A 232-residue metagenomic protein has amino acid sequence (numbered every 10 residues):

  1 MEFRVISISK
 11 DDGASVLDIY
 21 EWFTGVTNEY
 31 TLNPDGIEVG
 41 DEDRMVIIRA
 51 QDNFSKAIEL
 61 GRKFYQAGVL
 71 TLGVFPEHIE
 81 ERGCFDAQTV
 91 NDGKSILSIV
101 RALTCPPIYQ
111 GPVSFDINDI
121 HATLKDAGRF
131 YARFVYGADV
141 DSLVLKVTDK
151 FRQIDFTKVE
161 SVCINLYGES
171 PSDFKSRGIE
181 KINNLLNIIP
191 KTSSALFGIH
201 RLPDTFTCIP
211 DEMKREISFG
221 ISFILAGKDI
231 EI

Functional and structural regions predicted by a protein language model:
M1-I232: Tubulin/FtsZ superfamily GTPase core signature
